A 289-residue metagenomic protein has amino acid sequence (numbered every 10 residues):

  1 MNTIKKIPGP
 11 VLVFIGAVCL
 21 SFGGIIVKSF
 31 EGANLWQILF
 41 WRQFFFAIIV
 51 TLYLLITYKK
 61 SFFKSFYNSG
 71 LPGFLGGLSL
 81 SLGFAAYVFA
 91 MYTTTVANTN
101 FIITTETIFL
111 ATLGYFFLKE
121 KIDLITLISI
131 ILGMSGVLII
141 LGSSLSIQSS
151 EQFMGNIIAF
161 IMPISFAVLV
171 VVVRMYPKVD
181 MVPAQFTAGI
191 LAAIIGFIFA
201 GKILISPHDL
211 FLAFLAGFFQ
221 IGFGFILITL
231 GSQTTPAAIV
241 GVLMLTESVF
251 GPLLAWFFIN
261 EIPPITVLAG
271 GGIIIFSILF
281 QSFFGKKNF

Functional and structural regions predicted by a protein language model:
M1-L39, L78, A86, Q148-M175: Glycine-/small-residue-enriched transmembrane alpha-helix faces in small-molecule transporters and effluxers
M1-V18, F46-L75, K121-L127, L145-M154 (+4 more regions): Membrane-interface interhelical linkers
N2, Q43, L245-F289: C-terminal-most transmembrane helix of multi-pass membrane proteins
V11, T99-T105, V173-L191, I221-F257: Helix-helix packing/entry segments at the starts of transmembrane helices
S21, G77, S81, A85 (+8 more regions): Hydrophobic/small/kink-forming positions within alpha-helical transmembrane segments of polytopic membrane proteins
Q37-L39, Q43-I48, V88-K119, A238-W256: Specific alpha-helical transmembrane segments that line the substrate/conduction pathway and gating interfaces
V50, L54, L80, T112-L113 (+4 more regions): Hydrophobic transmembrane alpha-helices of multi-pass small-molecule transport proteins
Y67, N100-I103, K119-I139, S149-N156 (+2 more regions): Loop-to-transmembrane alpha-helix entry segments
